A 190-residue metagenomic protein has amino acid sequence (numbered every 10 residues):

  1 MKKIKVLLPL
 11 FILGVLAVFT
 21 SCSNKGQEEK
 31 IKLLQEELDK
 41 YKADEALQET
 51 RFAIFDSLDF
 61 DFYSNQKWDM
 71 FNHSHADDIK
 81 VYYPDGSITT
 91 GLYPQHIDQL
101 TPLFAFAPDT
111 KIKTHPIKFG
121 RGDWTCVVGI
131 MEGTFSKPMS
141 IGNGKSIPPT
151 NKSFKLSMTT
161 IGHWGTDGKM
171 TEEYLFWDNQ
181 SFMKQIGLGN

Functional and structural regions predicted by a protein language model:
M1-P9: Bacterial N-terminal signal peptides that target proteins for export
I12-G14: Repetitive helical segments and hydrophobic/amphipathic motifs
V18-S21: C-terminal motif of bacterial Sec signal peptides marking the signal peptidase cleavage site
S23-N190: C-terminal and inter-domain tail/linker signature
